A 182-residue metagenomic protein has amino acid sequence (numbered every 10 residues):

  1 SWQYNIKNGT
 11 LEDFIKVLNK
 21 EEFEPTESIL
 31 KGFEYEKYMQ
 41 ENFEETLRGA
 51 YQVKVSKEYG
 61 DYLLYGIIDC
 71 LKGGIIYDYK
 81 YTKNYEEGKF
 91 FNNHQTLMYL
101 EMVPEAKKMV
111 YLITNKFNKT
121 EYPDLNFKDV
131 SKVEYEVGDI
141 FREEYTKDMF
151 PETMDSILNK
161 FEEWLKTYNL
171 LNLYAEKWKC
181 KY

Functional and structural regions predicted by a protein language model:
S1, L18-E21, V103, F161-W164 (+1 more regions): Alpha-helix boundary/capping residues
S1-K72, W178-K179: Metal-dependent nuclease catalytic cores that hydrolyze phosphodiester bonds in DNA/RNA, characterized by
Y4, G9, D13, K20-F23 (+6 more regions): Hydrophobic transmembrane signal anchors and adjacent membrane-proximal interface regions, especially in viral
N5-G9, I29, F33, E144 (+3 more regions): Low-complexity, intrinsically disordered regions enriched in charged/polar residues
V53-W164: Mg2+/Mn2+-dependent nuclease catalytic core
E152-Y182: Polybasic (Lys/Arg-rich)
